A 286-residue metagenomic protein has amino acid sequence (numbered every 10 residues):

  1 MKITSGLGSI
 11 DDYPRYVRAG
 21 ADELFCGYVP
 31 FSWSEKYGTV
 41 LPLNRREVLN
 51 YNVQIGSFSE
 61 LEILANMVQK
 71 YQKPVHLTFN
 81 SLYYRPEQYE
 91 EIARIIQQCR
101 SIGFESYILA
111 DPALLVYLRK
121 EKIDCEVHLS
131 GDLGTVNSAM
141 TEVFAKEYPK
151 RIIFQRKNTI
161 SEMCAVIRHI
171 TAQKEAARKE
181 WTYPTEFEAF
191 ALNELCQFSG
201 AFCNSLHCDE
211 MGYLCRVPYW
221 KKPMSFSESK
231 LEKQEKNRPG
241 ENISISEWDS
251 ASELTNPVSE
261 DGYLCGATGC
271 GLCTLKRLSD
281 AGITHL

Functional and structural regions predicted by a protein language model:
M1-A139, I153, N158-L286: Active-site pocket-lining/capping segments in soluble small-molecule metabolic enzymes
Y148-P149: As written
